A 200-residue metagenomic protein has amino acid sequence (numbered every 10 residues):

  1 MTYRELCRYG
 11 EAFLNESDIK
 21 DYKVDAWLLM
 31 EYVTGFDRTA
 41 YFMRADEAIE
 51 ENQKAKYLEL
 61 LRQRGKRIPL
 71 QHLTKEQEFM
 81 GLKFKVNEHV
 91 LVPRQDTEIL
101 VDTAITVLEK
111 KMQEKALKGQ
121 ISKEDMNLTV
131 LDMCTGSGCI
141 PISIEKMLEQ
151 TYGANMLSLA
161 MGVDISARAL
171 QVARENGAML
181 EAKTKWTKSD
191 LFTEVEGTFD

Functional and structural regions predicted by a protein language model:
M1-F79: N-terminal auxiliary segments of SAM/dcSAM-dependent transferases
G10, V172-A173: Aromatic/hydrophobic pocket-lining residues that form π-stacking "cages" and hydrophobic walls in ligand
L29, K188-D190: Adenosine-cofactor binding site in Rossmann-like domains, unifying the SAM/SAH pocket of S-adenosylmethionine-dependent
T34, L191-F192: Hydrophobic pocket-lining residues within nucleotide cofactor-binding pockets
A55-Y152, A160-V172, W186-K188, V195: SAM-dependent Rossmann-like transferase core, predominantly class I methyltransferases with a strong bias toward
N155, A182, G197: Structured loop/turn residues at beta-strand edges in well-structured enzyme cores
A173-T184: Short, conserved SAM-binding/catalytic segment of Class I S-adenosyl-L-methionine-dependent methyltransferases
F192-D200: A short acidic, Gly/Pro-enriched loop at the edge of an enzyme's catalytic core that lines a small-molecule cofactor
